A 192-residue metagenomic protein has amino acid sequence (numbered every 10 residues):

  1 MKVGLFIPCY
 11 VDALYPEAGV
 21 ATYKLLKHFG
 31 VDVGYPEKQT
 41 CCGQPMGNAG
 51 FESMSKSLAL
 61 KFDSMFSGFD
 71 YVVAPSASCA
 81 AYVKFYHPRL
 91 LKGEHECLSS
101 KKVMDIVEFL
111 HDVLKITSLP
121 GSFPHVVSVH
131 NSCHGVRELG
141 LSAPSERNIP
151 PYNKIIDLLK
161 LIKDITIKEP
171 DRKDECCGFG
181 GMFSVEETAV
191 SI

Functional and structural regions predicted by a protein language model:
M1-I192: Iron-sulfur cluster-binding electron-transfer modules in prokaryotic oxidoreductases
